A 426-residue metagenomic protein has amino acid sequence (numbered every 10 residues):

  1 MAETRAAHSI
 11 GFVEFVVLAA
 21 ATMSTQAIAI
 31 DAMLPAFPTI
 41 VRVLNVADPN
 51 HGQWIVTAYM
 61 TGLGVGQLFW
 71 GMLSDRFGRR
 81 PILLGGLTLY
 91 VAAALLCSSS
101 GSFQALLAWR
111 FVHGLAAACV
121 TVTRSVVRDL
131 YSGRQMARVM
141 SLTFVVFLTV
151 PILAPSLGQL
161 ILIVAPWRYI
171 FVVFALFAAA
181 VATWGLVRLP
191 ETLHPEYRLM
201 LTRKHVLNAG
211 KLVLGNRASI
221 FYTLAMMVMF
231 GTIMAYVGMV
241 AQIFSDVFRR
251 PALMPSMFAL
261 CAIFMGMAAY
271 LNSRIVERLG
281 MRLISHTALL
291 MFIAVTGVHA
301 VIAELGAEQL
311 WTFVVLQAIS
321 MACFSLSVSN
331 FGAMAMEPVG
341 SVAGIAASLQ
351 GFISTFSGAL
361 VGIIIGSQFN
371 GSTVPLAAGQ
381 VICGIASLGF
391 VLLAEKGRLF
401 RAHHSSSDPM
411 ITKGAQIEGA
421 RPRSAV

Functional and structural regions predicted by a protein language model:
A2-S9, P190-Y222: Juxtamembrane intracellular "pre-TM" segments in multi-pass secondary transporters
A36-V65: Extracellular/periplasmic helix-loop-helix junction of adjacent transmembrane segments in MFS-like secondary
V46, G78, S99-Q104, S132 (+1 more regions): Helix-breaking motifs and short loop linkers at transmembrane-helix boundaries and internal kinks in secondary membrane
G64-Q104: Conserved MFS/SLC helix-loop-helix module at the cytosolic interface between two early adjacent transmembrane helices
L89-L96, Q104-V112, W311-Q317: Paired small-residue
A105, R138-V187: Helix-loop-helix hairpin linking two adjacent transmembrane segments in secondary transporters
W109-F147: Cytoplasmic helix-loop-helix junction between adjacent transmembrane helices in 12-TM secondary transporters
L283-N330: C-terminal transmembrane helical hairpin of 12-TM major facilitator-type secondary transporters
